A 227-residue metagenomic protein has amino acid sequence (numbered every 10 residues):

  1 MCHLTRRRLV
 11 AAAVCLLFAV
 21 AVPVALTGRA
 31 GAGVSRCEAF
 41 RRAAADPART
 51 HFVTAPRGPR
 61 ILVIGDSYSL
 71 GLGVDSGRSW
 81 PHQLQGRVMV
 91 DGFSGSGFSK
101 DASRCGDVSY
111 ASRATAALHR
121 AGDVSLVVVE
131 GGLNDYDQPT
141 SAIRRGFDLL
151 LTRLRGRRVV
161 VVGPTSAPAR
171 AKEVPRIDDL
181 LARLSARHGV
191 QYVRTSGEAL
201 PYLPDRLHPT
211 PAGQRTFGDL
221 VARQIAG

Functional and structural regions predicted by a protein language model:
M1-I64, Y68-V74, R120-D123, A186 (+2 more regions): N-terminal secretory targeting modules
R6, S99-K100, L203-P204: Short Asp/Glu-rich motifs
E38, A44, G97, A102 (+1 more regions): Solvent-exposed, flexible loop/coil residues
R60-V63, Y68-R145: Conserved SGNH/GDSL esterase-like catalytic core that processes O-acyl groups on lipids and polysaccharides
A111-G227: Alpha-helical cap/lid subdomain in secreted, periplasmic, or secretory-pathway luminal O-acyl-processing enzymes
